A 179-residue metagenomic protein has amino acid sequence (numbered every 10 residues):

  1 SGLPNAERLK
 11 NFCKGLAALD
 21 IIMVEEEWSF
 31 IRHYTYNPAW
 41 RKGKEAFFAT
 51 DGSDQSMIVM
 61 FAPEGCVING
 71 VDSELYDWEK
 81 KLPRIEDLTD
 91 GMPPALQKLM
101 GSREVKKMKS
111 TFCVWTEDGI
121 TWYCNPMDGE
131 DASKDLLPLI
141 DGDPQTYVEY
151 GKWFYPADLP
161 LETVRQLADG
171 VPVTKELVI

Functional and structural regions predicted by a protein language model:
S1-D54, P63, E79-I179: N-terminal domain-onset segments
V71-W78: Short, solvent-exposed aromatic-acidic interface loops
